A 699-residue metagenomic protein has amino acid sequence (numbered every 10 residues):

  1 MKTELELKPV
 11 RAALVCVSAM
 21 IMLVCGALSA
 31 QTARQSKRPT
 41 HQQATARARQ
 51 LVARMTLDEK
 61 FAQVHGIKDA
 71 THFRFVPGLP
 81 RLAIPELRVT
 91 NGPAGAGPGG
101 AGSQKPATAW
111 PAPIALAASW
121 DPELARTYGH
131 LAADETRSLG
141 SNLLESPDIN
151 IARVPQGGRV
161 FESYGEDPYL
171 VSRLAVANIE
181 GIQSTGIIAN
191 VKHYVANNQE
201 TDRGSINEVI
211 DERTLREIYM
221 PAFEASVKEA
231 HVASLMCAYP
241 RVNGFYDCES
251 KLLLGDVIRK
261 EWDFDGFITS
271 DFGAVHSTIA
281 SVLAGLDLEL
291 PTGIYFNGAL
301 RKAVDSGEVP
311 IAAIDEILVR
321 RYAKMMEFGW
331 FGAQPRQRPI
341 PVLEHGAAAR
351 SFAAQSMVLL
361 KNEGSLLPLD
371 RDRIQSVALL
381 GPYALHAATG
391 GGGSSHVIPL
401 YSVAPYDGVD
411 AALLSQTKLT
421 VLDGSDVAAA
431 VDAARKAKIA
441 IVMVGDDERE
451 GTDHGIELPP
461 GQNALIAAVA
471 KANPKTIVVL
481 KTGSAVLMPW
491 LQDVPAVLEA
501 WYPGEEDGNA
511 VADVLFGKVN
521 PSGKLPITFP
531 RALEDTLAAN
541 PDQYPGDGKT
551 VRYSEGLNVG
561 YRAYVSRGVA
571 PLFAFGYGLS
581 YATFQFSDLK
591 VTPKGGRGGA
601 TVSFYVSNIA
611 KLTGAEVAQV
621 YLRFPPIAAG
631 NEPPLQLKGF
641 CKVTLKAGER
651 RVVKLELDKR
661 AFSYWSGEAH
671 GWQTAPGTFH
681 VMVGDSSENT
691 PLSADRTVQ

Functional and structural regions predicted by a protein language model:
K2-T3, L28, T32: Intrinsic low-complexity/disordered segments
K2-V17: Bacterial N-terminal signal peptides that target proteins for export
V15-C25: Bacterial N-terminal signal peptides
A30-W665, G671-Q673, T678-E688, R696: Glycoside hydrolase catalytic-domain context in secreted enzymes
